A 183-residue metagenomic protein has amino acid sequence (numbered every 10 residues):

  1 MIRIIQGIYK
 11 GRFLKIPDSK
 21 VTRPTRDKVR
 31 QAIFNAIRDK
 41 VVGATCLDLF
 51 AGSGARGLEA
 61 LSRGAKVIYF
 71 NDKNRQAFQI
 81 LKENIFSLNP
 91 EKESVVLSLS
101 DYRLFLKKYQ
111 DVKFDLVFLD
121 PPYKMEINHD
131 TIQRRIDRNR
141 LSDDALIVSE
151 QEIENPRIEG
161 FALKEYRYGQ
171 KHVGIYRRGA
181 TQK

Functional and structural regions predicted by a protein language model:
M1-K183: Class I S-adenosyl-L-methionine-dependent methyltransferase catalytic core
